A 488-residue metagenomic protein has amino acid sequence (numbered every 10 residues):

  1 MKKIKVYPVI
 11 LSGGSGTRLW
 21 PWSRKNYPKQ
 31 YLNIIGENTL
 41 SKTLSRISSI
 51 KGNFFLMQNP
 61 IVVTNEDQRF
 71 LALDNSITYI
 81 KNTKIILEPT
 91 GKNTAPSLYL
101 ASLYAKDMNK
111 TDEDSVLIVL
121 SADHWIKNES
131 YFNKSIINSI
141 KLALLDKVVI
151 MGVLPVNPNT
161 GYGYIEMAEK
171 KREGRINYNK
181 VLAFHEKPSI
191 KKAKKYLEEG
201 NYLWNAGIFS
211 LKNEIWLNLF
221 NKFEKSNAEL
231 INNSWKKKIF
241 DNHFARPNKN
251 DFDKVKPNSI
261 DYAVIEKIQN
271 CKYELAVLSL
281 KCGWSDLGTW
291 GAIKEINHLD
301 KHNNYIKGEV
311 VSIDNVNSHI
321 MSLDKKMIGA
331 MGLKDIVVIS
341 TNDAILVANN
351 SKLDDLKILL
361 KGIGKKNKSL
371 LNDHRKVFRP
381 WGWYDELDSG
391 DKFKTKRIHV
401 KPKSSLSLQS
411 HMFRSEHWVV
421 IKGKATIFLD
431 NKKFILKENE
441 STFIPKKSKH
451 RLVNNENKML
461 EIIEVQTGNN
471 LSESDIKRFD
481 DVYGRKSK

Functional and structural regions predicted by a protein language model:
M1-I10, T17-P28, L32-S121, W125-Y131 (+1 more regions): Conserved N-terminal catalytic core of the sugar/cofactor nucleotidyltransferase
M1-K5, E214-F443, S448-H450, N454-N455 (+2 more regions): Left-handed beta-helix
I4-V6, M57-Q58, K81-N82, D112-S115 (+9 more regions): Short coil/turn connectors at secondary-structure junctions
L11, L120, V420, V465: Catalytic metal- and UDP-sugar-binding loop of GT-A-like glycosyltransferases, i.e., residues flanking the conserved
L40, A101, D123, I165 (+3 more regions): Residue-level signal for inorganic ion chemistry
G91-P96, N157-N159, I190-K192, W284-S285 (+1 more regions): A short acidic, often aromatic-flanked loop/helix-cap motif at beta-alpha or helix-coil junctions that lines enzyme
I126-K254, K272: Conserved core of the sugar-phosphate nucleotidyltransferase
I462: Noncatalytic nucleic-acid binding interfaces
